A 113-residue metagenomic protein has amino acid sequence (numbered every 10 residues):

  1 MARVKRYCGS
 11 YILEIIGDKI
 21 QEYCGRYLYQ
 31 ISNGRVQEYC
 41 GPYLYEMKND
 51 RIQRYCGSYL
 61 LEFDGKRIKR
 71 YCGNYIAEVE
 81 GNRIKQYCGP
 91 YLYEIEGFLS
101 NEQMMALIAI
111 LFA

Functional and structural regions predicted by a protein language model:
M1-R26, N33-G34, P42-Y43, N49-A113: Long terminal segments
